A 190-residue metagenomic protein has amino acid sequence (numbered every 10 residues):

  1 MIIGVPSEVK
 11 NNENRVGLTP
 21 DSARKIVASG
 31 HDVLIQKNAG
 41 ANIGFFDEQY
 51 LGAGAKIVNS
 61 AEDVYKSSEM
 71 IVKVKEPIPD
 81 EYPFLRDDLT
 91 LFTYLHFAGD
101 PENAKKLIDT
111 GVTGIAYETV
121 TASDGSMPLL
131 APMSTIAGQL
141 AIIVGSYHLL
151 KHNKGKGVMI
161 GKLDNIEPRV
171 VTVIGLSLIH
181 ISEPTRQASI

Functional and structural regions predicted by a protein language model:
I2, E8, P79-V170: Glycine/serine-rich phosphate-binding loop and adjoining beta1-alpha1 elements at the start of nucleotide-handling
I2-T110: An N-terminal-biased, well-structured beta-alpha scaffold segment characteristic of Rossmann-like dinucleotide-binding
E48, G52, Y147, E183: Charged/polar, solvent-exposed surface patches and flexible loops
G175-S177: Glycine-rich Rossmann-fold phosphate-binding loop(s) that bind the pyrophosphate of adenine dinucleotide cofactors
I179-I190: Single conserved hydrophobic/aromatic residue that forms the stacking wall/gate of nucleotide- or nucleobase-binding
